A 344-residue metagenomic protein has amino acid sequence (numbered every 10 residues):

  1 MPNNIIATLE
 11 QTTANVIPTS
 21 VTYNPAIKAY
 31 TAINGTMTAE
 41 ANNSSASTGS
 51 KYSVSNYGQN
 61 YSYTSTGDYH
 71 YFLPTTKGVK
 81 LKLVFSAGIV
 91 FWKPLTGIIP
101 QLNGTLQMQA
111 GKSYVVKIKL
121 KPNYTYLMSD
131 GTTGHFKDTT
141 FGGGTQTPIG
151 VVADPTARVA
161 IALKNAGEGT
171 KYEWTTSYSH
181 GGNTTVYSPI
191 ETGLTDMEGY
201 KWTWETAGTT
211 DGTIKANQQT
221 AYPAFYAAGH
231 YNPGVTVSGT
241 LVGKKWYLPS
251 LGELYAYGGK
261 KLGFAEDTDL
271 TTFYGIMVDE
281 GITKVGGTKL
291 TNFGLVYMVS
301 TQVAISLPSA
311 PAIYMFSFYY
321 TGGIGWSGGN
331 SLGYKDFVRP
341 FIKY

Functional and structural regions predicted by a protein language model:
P2-T105: Tryptophan-paired
N3, L163, L251-G252: Residues immediately flanking
T66-V242, S331-Y344: Short, compositionally biased
N217, A221-K245, L251-T321, K343: An exposed tryptophan-centered "aromatic clamp" motif
G263-F264, S327, Y334: Aromatic, loop-rich ligand-recognition surfaces of beta-strand-rich domains
K289-N292, N330-Y334: Extracellular/lumenal carbohydrate-interaction signature centered on repeated Trp-anchored short motifs
G323-G329: Carbohydrate-recognition loop of C-type lectin domains
